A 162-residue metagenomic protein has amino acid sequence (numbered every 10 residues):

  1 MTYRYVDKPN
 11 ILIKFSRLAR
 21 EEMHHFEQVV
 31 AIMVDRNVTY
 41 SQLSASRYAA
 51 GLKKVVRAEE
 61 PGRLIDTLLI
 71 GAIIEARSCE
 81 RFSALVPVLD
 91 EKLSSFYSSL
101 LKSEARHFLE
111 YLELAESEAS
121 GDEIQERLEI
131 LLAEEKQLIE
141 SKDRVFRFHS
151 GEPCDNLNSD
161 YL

Functional and structural regions predicted by a protein language model:
M1-L162: Non-heme di-metal
